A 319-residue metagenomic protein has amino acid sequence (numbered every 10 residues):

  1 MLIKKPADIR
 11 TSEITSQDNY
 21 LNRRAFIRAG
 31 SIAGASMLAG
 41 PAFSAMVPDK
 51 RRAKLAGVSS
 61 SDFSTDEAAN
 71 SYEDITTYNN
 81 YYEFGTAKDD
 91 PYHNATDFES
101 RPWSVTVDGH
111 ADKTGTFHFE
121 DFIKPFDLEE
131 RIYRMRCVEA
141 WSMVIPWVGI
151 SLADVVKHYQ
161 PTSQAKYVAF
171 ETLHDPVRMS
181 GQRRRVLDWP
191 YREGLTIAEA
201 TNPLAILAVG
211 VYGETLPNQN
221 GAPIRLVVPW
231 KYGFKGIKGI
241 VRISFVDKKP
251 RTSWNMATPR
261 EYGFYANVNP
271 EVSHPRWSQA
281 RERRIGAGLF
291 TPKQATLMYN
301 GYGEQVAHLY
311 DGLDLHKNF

Functional and structural regions predicted by a protein language model:
M1-L21, A25, G34-A35, G40: N-terminal secretory signal peptides
S31: Short, locally clustered residues in the helix-turn-helix/winged-helix DNA-binding domain
A42-S44: Boundary at the C-terminal end of the N-terminal hydrophobic targeting segment
M46-F319: Structured, non-membrane catalytic/scaffold regions adjacent to prosthetic-group chemistry
